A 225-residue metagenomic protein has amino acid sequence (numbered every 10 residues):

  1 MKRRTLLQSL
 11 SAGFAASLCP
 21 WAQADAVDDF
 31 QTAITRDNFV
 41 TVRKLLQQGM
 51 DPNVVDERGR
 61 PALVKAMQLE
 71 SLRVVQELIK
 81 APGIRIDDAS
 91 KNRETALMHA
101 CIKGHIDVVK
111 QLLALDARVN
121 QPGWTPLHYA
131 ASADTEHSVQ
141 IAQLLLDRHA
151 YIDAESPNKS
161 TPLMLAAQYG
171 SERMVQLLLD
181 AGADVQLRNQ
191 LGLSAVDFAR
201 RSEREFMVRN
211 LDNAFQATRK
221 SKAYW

Functional and structural regions predicted by a protein language model:
T5-Q23: N-terminal export signals
Q23-D29, R148, Q190-L193, D197-W225: Ankyrin-repeat-protein effector appendages
Q23-Q47: N-terminal leader/linker segments that initiate helical-solenoid repeat arrays
D25-F30, V55-P61, A89-T95, N120-Y129 (+2 more regions): Ankyrin-repeat boundary/"N-cap" motif
T32-D37, K65-S71, H99-H105, Y129-S138 (+2 more regions): Ankyrin repeat A-helix N-terminal signature
L46-M50, Q76-R85, K110-A117, Q143-Y151 (+2 more regions): Ankyrin repeat domain, specifically the short helix-to-loop turn at the C-terminus of the second helix of each repeat
Q47-E77: N-terminal, post-signal-peptide region of Sec/Tat-exported proteins
P82-S132: A generic tandem-repeat structural signature
